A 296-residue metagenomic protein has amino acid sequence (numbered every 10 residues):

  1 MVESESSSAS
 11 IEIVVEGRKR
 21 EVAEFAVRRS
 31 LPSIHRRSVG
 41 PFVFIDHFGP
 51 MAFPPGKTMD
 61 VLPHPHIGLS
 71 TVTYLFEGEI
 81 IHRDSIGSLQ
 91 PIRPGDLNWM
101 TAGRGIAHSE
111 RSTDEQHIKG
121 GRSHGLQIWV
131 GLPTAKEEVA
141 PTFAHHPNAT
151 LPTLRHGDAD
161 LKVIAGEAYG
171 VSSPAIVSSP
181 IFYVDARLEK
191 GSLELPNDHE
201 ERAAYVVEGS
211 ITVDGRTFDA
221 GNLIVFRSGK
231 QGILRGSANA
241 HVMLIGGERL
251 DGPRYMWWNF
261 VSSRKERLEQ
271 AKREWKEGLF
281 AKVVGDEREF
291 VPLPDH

Functional and structural regions predicted by a protein language model:
M1-H296: Jelly-roll (double-stranded beta-helix
